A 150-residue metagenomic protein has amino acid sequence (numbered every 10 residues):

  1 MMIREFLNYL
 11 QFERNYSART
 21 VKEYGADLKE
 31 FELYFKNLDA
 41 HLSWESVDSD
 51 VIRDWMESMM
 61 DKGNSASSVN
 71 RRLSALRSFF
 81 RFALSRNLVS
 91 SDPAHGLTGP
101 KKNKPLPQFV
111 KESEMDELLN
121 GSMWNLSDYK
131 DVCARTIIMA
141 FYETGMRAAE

Functional and structural regions predicted by a protein language model:
M1-E150: Conserved catalytic core of the tyrosine transesterase superfamily
